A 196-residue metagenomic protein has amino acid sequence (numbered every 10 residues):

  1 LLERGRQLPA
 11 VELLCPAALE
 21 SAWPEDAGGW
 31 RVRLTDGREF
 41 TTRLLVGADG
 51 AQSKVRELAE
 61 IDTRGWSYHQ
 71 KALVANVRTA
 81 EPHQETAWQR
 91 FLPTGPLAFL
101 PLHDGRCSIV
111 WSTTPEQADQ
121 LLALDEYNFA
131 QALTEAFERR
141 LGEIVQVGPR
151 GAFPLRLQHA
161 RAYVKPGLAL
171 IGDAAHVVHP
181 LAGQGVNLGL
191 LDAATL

Functional and structural regions predicted by a protein language model:
L1-L58, G65-K71: Conserved N-terminal helical subregion
A27-G29, H83, G189: Pyridoxal 5′-phosphate
A27-R31, P149-Q158: Short gly/ser/thr-rich secondary-structure transition/capping motifs
Q52-A87, L97, H103-C107, T113-Q117 (+1 more regions): Central beta-strand plus flanking loop segment that forms part of the substrate or channel wall within the catalytic
R64-S67, A87-F91, A152, H159-A160: Short Gly/Pro-enriched turn/cap motifs at secondary-structure boundaries
L92-P154: Conserved FAD/dinucleotide-binding core of flavoprotein oxidoreductases
F153-L196: Conserved mid-domain beta->alpha element of the FAD-binding
